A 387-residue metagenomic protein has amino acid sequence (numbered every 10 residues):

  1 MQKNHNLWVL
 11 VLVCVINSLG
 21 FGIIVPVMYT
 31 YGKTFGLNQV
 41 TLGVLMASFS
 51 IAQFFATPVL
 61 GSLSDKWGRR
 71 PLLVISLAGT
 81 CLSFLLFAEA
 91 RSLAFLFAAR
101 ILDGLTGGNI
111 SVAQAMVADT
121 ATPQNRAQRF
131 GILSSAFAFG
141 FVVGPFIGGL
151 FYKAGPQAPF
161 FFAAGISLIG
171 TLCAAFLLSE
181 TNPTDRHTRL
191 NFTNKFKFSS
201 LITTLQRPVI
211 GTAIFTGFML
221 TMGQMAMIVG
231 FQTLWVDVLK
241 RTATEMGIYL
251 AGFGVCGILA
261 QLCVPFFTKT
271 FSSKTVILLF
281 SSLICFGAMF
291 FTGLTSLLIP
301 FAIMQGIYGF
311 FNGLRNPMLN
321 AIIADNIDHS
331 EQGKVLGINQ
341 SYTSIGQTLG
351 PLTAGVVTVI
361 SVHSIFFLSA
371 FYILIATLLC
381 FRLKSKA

Functional and structural regions predicted by a protein language model:
M1-K3, S179-I214: Juxtamembrane intracellular "pre-TM" segments in multi-pass secondary transporters
P26-Q39, V229-E245: Short amphipathic helix-loop junctions that connect adjacent transmembrane helices in Major Facilitator Superfamily/SLC
G36, G68, E89-A94, K240 (+1 more regions): Helix-breaking motifs and short loop linkers at transmembrane-helix boundaries and internal kinks in secondary membrane
S50-P58, G108, F141-V142, G254-L262 (+1 more regions): Residue-level signature of mid-helix packing/kink "hotspots" within the transmembrane helices of 12-pass Major
T57-G68, A260-S273, T358: Helix-to-loop junctions at the C-terminal end of transmembrane segments in multipass secondary transporters
P71-L86, V276-F290: Structural signature of the two symmetry-related core transmembrane helices
A99-F139: Cytoplasmic helix-loop-helix junction between adjacent transmembrane helices in 12-TM secondary transporters
I132-F176: Helix-loop-helix hairpin linking two adjacent transmembrane segments in secondary transporters
